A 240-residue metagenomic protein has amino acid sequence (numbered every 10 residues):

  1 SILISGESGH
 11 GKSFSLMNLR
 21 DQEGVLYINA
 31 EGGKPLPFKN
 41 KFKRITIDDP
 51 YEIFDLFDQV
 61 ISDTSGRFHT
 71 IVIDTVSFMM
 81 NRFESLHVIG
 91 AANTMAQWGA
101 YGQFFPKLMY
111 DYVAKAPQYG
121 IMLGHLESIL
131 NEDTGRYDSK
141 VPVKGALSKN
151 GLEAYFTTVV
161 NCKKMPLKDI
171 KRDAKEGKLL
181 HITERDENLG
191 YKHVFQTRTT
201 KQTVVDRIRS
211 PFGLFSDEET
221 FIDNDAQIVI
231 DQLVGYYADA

Functional and structural regions predicted by a protein language model:
S1-I73, S77-F78: Conserved P-loop
S13-F14, P37, R82-F83, N131-D133 (+1 more regions): Short glycine-/acidic-enriched loop or helix-start segments at secondary-structure transitions that form or flank
V25, G120, V159-N161: Short, well-ordered beta-strand core segments
I28-A30, L123, C162: Generic beta-sheet signal
E31-P35, V76-F78, L126-L130, M165-K168 (+1 more regions): Conserved nucleotide-binding/hydrolysis micro-motifs of P-loop NTPases
G66, K115, A154: Structured loop/turn residues at beta-strand edges in well-structured enzyme cores
I73-N150: P-loop NTPase motor core
E132-A240: Conserved GTP-binding G-domain of TRAFAC-class P-loop NTPases and closely related GTPase folds
